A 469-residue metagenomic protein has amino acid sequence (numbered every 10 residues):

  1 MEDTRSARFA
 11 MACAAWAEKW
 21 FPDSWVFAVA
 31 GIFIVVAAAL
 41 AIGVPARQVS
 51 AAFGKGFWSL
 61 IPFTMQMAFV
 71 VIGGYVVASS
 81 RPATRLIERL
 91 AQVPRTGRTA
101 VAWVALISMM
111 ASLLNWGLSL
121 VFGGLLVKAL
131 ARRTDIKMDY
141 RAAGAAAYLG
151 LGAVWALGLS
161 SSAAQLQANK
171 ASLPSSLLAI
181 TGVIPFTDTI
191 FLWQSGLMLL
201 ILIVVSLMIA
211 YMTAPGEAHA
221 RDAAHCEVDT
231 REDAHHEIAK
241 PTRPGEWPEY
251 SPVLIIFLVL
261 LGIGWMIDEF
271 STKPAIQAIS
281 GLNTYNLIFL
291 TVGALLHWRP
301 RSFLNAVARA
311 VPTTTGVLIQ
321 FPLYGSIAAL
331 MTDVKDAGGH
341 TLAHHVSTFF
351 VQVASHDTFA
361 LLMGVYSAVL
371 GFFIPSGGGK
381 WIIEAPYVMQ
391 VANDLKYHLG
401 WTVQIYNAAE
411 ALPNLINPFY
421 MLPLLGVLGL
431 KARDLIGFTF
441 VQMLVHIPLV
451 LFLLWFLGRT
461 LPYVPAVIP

Functional and structural regions predicted by a protein language model:
M1-I72, F191-V204, M208-Q320, V441-I447 (+1 more regions): Hydrophobic transmembrane alpha-helices of multi-pass small-molecule transporters
F9-C13, Q48-F53, A78-P94, A129-D139 (+3 more regions): Flexible loop linkers connecting adjacent transmembrane helices in multi-pass alpha-helical membrane transporters
F21-D23, W58-T64, A91-W103, T134-A143 (+5 more regions): Membrane-interfacial loop-to-helix junctions in multi-pass transporters
P62-L173, F373: Early transmembrane hairpin of solute transport permeases
V93-L126, L318-K335, S347-Q390: Hydrophobic alpha-helical transmembrane segments of multi-pass integral membrane proteins, predominantly secondary
G97-S112, I136-S162, L177-T187, H356-G371 (+1 more regions): Alpha-helical transmembrane segments of multi-pass membrane proteins
V127-R221, Y420-L453: Membrane-core helix-loop-helix motifs of multi-pass transport proteins
S161-A168, L323-H345, L461-A466: Extracellular/periplasmic helix-exit of transmembrane alpha-helices
